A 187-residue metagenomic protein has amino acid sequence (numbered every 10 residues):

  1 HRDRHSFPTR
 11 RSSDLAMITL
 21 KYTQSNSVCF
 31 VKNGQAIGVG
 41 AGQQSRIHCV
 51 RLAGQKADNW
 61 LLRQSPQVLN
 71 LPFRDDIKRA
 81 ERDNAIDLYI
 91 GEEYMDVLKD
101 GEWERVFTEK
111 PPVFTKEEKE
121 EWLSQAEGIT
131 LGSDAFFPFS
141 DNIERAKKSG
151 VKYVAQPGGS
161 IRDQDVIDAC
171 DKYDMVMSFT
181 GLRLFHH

Functional and structural regions predicted by a protein language model:
H1, H5-S12: Short, small-residue-biased leader/transition segments that mark boundaries at the very start of proteins
R10-S27: Short, basic/aromatic recognition patches
I18-K21, G34, D58, L62: Short helix-capping and hinge/turn segments at secondary-structure transitions, especially at repeat and domain
T19-Y22, F30, E120-L123: Short, conserved, surface-exposed binding loops centered on an aromatic residue
N26-G34: Short beta-strand scaffold segments in enzyme catalytic cores
Q44-H187: Feature captures the catalytic cores and cofactor-binding loops of soluble hydro-lyases/lyases that act on carboxylate
